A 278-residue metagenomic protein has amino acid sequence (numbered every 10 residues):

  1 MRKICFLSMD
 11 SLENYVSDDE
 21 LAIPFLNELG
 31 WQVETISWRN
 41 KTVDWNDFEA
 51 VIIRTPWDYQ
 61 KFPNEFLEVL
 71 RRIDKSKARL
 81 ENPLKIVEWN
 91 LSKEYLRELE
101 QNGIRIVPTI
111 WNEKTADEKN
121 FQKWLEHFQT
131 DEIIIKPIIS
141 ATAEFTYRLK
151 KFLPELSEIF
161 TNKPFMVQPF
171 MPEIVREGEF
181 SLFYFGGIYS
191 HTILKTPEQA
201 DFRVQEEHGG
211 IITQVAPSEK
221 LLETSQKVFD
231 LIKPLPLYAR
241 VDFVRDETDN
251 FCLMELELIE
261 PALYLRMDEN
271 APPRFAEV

Functional and structural regions predicted by a protein language model:
M1-E81, I86, E94, A116-K119: ATP-binding N-terminal substructure of ATP-dependent carboxylate-amine bond-forming enzymes
W31, L67-R148: A conserved helix-loop-beta module that forms one wall/lid of the active-site cleft in ATP-utilizing catalytic domains
R39-K41, P169-E173, V241-V244: Short, solvent-exposed loop/turn elements at beta->coil junctions and helix N-caps that rim active or binding pockets
T42-V43, A141, E173-R176, L235: Short glycine/serine/proline-enriched coil/turn segments at secondary-structure junctions
I52-R54, I134, M166: Structural motif
T109-W111, K150-F152, S190, F243 (+1 more regions): Structured catalytic cores of enzymes that bind and process phosphorylated ligands/cofactors
E144-F229, C252: Phosphate-binding site of ATP-dependent enzymes
E219-V278: ATP-dependent carboxylate activation and anion-phosphoryl transfer catalytic cores that bind Mg-ATP to form
